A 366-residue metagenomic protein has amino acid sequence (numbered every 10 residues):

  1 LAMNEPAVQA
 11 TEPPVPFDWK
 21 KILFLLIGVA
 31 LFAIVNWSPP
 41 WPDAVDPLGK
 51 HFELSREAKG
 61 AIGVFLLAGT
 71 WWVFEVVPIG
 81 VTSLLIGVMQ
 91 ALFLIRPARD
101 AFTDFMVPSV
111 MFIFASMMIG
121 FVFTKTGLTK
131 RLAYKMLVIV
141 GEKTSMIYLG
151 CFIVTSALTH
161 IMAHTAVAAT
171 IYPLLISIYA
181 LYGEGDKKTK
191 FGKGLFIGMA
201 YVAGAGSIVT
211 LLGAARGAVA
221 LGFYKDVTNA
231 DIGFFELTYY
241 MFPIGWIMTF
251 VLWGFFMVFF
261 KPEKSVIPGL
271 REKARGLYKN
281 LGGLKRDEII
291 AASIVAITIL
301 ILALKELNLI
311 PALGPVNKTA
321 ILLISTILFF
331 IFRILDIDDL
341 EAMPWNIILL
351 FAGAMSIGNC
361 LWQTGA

Functional and structural regions predicted by a protein language model:
N4-D43, K125-L128, H164, E184-A220 (+1 more regions): Juxtamembrane and boundary regions of transmembrane helices in multi-pass small-molecule transporters and channels
P13, D46-K50, L67, G80-D186 (+2 more regions): Membrane-embedded alpha-helical segments and adjacent helix-loop junctions characteristic of multi-pass solute
P16-G28, L54-A61, F74-S83, F102-M117 (+7 more regions): Helical membrane-embedded segments and adjacent short helical loop/helix-boundary regions of multi-pass membrane
L23-I34, G63-T70, L85, M89 (+7 more regions): Lipid-exposed faces of alpha-helical membrane segments in multi-pass integral membrane proteins
L31, V35, P39, L67-W71 (+13 more regions): Alpha-helical membrane-inserting segments
P39-P42, F52-S55, L67-L84, G254-K261 (+3 more regions): Flexible hinge motifs at transmembrane-helix junctions and intramembrane kinks/re-entrant loops in multi-pass membrane
L94-D104, A218-E236, I299-G314: Transmembrane helix-loop junctions at the membrane interface of multipass transporters and ion channels
V209-L211, A215, I299-I301, A354-A366: Hydrophobic alpha-helical transmembrane segments in multi-pass integral membrane proteins
